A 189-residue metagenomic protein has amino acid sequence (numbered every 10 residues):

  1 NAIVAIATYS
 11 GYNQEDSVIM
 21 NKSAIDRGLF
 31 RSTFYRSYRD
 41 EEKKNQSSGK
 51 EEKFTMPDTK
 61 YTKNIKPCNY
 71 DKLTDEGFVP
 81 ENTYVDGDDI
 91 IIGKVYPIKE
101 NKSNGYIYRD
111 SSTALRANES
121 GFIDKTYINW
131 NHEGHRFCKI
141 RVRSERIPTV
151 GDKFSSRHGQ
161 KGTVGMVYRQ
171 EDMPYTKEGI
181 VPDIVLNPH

Functional and structural regions predicted by a protein language model:
N1-H189: Conduit-forming functional cores of very large proteins
